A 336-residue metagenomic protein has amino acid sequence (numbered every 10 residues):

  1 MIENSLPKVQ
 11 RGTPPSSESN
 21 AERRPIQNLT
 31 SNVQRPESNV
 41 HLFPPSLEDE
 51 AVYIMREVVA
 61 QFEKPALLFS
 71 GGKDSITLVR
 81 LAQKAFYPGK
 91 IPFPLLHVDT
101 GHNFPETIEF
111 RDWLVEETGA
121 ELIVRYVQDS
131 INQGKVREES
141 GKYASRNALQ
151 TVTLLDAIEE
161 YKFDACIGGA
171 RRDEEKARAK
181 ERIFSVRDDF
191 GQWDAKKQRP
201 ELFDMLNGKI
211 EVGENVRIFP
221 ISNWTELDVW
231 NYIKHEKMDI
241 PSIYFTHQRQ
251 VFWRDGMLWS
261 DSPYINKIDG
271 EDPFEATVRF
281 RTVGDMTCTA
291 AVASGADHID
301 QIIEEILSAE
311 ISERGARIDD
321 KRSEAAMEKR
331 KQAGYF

Functional and structural regions predicted by a protein language model:
M1-H41: Intrinsic disorder/low-complexity segments
I2-L6, V40-F336: Nucleotide-activated chemistry modules centered on ATP-dependent adenylation/adenylyltransferase
